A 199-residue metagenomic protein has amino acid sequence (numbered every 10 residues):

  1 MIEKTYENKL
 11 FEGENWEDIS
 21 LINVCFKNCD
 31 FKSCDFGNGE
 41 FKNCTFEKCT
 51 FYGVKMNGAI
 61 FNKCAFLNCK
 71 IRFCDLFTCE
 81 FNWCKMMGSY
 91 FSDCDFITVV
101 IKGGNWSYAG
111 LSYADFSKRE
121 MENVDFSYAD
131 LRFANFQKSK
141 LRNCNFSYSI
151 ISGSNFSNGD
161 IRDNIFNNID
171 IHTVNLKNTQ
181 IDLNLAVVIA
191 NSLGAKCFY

Functional and structural regions predicted by a protein language model:
M1-Y199: Tandem repeat scaffolds
